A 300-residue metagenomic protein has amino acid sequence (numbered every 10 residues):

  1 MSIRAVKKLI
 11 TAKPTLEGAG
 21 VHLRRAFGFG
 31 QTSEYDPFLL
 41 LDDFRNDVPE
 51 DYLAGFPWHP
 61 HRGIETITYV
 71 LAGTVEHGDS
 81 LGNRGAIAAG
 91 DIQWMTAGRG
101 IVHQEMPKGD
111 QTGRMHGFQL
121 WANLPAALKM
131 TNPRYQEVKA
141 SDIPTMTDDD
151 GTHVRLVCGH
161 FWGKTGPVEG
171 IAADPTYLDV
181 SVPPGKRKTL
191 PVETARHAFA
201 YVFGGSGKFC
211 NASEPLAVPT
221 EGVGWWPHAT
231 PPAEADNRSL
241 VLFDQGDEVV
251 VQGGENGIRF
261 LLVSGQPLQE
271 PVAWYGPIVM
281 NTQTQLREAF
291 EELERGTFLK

Functional and structural regions predicted by a protein language model:
M1-K300: Jelly-roll (double-stranded beta-helix
